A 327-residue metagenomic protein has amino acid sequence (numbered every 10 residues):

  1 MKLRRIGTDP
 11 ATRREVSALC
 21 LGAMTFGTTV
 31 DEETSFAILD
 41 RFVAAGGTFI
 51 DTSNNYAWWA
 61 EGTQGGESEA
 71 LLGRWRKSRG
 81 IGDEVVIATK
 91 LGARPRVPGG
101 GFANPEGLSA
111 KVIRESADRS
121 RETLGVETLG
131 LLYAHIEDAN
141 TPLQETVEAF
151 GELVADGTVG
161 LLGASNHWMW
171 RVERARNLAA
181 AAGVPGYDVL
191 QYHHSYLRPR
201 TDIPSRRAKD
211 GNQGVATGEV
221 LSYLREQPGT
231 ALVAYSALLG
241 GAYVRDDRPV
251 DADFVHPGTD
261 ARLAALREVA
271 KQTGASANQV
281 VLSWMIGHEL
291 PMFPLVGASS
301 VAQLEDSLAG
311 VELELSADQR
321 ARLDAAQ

Functional and structural regions predicted by a protein language model:
M1-E84, A155, A237: N-terminal binding-site loop/beta-alpha segment at the start of enzyme catalytic domains that lines or forms
D9-T29, A88-N104, T128, Y133 (+1 more regions): N-terminal small/glycine-rich loop or linker at the start of catalytic domains across soluble metabolic enzymes
S17-G22, I50-T52, V85-T89, L129-A134 (+4 more regions): Hydrophobic faces of well-ordered beta-strands that scaffold small-molecule active sites in alpha/beta enzyme cores
V30-F42, S109-L124, E173-N177: Short, acidic/polar
S35, S68, I113, A117 (+3 more regions): Aromatic/hydrophobic pocket-lining residues that form the small-molecule binding cavity in soluble enzyme cores
W58, T141-Q327: Beta/alpha (TIM)-barrel catalytic core signal, keyed to glycine-rich beta->alpha loops juxtaposed to Asp/Glu that bind
G101-K111, I136-L153: Active-site cleft segment of glycoside hydrolase catalytic domains centered on the general acid/base Glu
R121-P142: Active-site groove signature of glycoside hydrolases
